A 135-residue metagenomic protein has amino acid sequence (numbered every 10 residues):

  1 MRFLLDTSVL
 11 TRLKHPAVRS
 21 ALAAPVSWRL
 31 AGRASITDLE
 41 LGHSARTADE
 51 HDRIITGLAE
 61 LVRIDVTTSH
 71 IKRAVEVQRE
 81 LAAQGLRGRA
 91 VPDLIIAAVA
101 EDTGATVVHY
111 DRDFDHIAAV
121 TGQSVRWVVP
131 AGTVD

Functional and structural regions predicted by a protein language model:
M1, E101-D135: Acidic, PIN/NYN-like endoribonuclease modules and their adjacent C-terminal/linker elements
M1-R33, H43-T56, V134-D135: Short, well-structured N-terminal submotif of metal-dependent ribonuclease cores
D6-T7, L41, A74, A100: Generic structural signal for small/hydrophobic residues in well-ordered secondary structure, especially within
L10, D38-L41, F114-D115: A generic structural signal for short hydrophobic patches within well-formed alpha-helices
R19, D38, H51-I54, I71-A74 (+1 more regions): A general structural signal for well-ordered alpha-helical segments in protein cores
D49-V62, T67-S69: Active-site-proximal, substrate-binding regions of enzyme catalytic domains and RNA-binding/basic surfaces
R63-R112: Active-site neighborhoods of divalent-metal-dependent phosphate/nucleic-acid chemistry enzymes
